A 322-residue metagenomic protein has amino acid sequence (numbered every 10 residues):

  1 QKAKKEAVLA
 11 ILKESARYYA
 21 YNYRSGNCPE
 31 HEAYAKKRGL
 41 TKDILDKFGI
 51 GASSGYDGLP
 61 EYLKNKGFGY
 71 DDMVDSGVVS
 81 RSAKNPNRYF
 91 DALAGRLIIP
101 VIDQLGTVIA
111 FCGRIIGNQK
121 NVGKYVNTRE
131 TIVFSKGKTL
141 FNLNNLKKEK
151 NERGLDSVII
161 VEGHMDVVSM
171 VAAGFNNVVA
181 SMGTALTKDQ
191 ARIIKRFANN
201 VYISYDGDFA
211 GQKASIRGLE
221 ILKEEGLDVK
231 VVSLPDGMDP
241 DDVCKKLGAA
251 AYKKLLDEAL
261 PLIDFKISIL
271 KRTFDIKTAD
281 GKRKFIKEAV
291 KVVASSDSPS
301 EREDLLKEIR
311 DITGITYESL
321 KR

Functional and structural regions predicted by a protein language model:
Q1-S15, Y56-F197, V201, A214-S215: Phosphate-handling DNA/RNA-contact segment within nucleic-acid enzymes
A3-K5, L9-I44: Non-catalytic interaction/clamp surfaces of large macromolecular machines
A10, E14, E30-Y34, G58 (+5 more regions): Amphipathic alpha-helical interaction segments
K13-R24, L59, A289-D297: Extended, non-catalytic structural segments that build the interaction scaffolds of large macromolecular assemblies
S25-K37, L45-I50, D72-V78, K84-A94 (+5 more regions): Short coil/turn segments at secondary-structure boundaries
A35, M170, P240: Residue-level signature of catalytic and energy-coupling elements of molecular machines, predominantly ATP/GTP-dependent
R38-S53, G174-T184: Short, well-structured beta-strand/strand-turn elements
D103-Q104, K147-S157, K188-V201, Y205-R322: A charged alpha-helical hairpin associated with nucleic-acid processing machineries
